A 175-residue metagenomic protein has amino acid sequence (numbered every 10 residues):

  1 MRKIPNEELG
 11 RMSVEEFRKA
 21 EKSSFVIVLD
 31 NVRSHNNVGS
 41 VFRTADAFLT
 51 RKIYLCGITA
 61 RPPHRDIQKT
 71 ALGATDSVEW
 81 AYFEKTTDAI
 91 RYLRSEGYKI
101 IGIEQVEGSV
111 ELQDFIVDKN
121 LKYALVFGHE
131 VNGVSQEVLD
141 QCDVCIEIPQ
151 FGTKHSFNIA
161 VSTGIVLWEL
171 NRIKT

Functional and structural regions predicted by a protein language model:
M1-T175: Post-transcriptional modification and biogenesis factors for structured RNAs of the translation apparatus
